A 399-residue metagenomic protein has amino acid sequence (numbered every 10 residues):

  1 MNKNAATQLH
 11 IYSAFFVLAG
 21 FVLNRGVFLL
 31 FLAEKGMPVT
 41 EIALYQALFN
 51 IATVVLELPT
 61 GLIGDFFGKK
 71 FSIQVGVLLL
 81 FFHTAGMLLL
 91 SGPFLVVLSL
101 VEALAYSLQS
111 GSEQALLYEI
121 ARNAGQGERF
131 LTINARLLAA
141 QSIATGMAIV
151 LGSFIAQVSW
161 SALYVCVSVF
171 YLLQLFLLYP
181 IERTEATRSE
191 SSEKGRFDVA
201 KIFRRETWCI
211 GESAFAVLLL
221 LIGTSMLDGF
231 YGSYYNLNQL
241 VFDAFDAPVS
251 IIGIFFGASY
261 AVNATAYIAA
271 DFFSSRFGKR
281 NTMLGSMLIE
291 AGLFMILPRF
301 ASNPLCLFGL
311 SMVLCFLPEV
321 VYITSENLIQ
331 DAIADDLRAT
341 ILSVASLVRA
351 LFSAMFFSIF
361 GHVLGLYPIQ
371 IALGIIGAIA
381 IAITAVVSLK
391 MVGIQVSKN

Functional and structural regions predicted by a protein language model:
M1-A6, E182-L220: Juxtamembrane intracellular "pre-TM" segments in multi-pass secondary transporters
N2-V55, F215-S259: Helix-loop boundary and gating motifs at the non-cytosolic
A6-T7, L88-S99, P298-S311: Helix-loop junctions at membrane interfaces in 12-TM secondary transporters
V54-S91: Conserved MFS/SLC helix-loop-helix module at the cytosolic interface between two early adjacent transmembrane helices
V55-G68, A156, T265-K279, L364-G365: Helix-to-loop junctions at the C-terminal end of transmembrane segments in multipass secondary transporters
L78-G92, L288-S302: C-terminal ends and interior cores of transmembrane alpha-helices in multi-pass membrane transporters/permeases
L100-S142: Cytoplasmic helix-loop-helix junction between adjacent transmembrane helices in 12-TM secondary transporters
V167-E193, L389-N399: Helix-loop junctions on the cytosolic side of multi-pass membrane transporters, especially the intracellular loop
